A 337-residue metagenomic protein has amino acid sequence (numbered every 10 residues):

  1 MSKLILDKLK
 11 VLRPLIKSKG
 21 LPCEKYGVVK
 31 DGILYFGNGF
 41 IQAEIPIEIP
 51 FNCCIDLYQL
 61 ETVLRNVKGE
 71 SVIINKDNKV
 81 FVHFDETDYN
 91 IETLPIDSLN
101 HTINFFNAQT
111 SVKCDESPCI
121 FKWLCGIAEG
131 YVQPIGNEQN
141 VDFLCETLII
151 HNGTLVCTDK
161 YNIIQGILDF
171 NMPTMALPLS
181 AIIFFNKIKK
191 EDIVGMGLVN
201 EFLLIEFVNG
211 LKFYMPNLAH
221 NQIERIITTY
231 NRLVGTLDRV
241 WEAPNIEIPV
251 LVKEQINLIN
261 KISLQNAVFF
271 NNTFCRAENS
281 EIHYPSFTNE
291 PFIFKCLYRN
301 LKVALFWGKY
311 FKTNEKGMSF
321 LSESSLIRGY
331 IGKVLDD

Functional and structural regions predicted by a protein language model:
M1-D337: Structural preference for solvent-exposed beta-strand-turn elements and adjacent flexible terminal/loop segments within
